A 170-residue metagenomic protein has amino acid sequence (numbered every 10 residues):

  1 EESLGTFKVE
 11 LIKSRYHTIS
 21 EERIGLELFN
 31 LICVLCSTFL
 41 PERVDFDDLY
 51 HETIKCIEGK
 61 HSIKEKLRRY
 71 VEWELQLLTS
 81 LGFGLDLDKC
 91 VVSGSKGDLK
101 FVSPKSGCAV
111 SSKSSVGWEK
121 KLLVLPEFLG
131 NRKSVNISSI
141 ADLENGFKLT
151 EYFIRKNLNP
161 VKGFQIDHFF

Functional and structural regions predicted by a protein language model:
E1-F170: Non-catalytic alpha-helical scaffolds and adjoining flexible linkers that form interface surfaces for assembly
